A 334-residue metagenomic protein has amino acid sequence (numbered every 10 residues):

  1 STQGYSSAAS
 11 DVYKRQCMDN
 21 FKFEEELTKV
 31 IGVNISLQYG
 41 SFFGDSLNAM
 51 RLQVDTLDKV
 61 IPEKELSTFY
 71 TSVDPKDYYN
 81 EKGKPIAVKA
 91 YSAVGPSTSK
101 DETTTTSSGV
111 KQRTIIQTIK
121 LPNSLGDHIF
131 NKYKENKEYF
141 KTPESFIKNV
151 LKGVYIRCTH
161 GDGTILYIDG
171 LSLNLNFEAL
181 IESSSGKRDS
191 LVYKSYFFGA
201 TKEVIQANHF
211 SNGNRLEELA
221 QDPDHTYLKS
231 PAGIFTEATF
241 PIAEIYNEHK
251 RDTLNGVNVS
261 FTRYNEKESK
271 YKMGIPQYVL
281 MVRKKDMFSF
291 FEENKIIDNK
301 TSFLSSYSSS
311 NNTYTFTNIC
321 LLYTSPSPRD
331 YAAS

Functional and structural regions predicted by a protein language model:
T2-A9, Y13, Y323-A333: Single conserved hydrophobic/aromatic residue that forms the stacking wall/gate of nucleotide- or nucleobase-binding
S6-R51: Long, well-ordered hydrophobic secondary-structure segments characteristic of membrane-embedded and membrane-proximal
K14-E26, E144, A238-T253: Extracellular and analogous surface-interaction loops
G44-L121, Y271-T313: Beta-strand-rich interaction/scaffold domains
I116, K120-E218, L228-K229, V259 (+3 more regions): Proprotein-processing/basic-patch segments
F198-K295: Long, well-ordered mid-to-C-terminal structural blocks that present hydrophobic/aromatic surfaces
K300-S325, R329, S334: C-terminal amphipathic "assembly/sorting" segment characterized by alternating charged and hydrophobic residues
